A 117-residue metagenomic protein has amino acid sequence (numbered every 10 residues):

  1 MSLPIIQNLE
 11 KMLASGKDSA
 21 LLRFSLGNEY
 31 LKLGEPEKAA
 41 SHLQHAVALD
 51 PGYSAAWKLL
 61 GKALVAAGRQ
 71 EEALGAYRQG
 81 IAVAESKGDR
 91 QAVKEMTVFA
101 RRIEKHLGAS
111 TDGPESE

Functional and structural regions predicted by a protein language model:
S15, L49, A66, V83-K87: Structural marker of alpha-solenoid helical repeat scaffolds
E72-G75, F99-E117: Alpha-helical linker/edge segments of TPR/alpha-solenoid repeat scaffolds and analogous pre-/post-domain helices
